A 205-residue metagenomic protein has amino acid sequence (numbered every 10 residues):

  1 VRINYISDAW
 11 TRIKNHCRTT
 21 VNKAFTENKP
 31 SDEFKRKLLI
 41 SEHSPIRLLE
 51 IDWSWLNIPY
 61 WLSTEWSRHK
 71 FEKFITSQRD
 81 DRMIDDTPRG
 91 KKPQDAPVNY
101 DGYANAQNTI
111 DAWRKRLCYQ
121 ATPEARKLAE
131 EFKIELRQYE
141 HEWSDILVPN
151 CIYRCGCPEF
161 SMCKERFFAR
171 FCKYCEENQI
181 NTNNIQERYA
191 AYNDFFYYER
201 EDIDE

Functional and structural regions predicted by a protein language model:
V1-E205: Family-specific signature for flavin-dependent thymidylate synthase
